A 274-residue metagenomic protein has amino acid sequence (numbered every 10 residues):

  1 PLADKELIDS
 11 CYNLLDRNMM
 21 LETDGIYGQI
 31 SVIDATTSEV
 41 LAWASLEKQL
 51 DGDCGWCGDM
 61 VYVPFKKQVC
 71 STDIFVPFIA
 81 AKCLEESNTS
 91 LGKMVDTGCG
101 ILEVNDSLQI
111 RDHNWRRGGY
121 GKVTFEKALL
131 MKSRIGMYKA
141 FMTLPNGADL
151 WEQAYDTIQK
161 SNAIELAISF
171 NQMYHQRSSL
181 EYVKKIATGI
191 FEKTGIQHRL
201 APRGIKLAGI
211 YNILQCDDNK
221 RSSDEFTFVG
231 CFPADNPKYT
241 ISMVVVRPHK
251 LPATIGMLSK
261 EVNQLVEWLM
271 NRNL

Functional and structural regions predicted by a protein language model:
P1-A3, N18-M20, Y62-V69, Q109-R116 (+5 more regions): Second-shell loop/turn segments in exported
P1-I8, G58, Q68-P77, G118-K122 (+6 more regions): Solvent-exposed, acidic/flexible segments
P1-Q29, Q49-G52, E225-F228, A234-D235 (+3 more regions): Extracytoplasmic/periplasmic proteins that interact with beta-lactams or build/remodel peptidoglycan
L2-F75, S87-N88: Short pre-catalytic segments that frame enzyme active sites
C11, I30, S38, I74-C83 (+8 more regions): Residue-level preference for non-acidic, small/hydrophobic
M20-I33, L91-D96, A140-F141, E152-Q153 (+3 more regions): Surface-exposed patches in mature extracellular/periplasmic domains of secreted proteins
T36, P64, T89-L150, Q172: Conserved catalytic neighborhood of penicillin-recognizing serine enzymes
P145-H175, K184-N273: Active-site beta-strand/loop architecture of penicillin-binding DD-peptidases
